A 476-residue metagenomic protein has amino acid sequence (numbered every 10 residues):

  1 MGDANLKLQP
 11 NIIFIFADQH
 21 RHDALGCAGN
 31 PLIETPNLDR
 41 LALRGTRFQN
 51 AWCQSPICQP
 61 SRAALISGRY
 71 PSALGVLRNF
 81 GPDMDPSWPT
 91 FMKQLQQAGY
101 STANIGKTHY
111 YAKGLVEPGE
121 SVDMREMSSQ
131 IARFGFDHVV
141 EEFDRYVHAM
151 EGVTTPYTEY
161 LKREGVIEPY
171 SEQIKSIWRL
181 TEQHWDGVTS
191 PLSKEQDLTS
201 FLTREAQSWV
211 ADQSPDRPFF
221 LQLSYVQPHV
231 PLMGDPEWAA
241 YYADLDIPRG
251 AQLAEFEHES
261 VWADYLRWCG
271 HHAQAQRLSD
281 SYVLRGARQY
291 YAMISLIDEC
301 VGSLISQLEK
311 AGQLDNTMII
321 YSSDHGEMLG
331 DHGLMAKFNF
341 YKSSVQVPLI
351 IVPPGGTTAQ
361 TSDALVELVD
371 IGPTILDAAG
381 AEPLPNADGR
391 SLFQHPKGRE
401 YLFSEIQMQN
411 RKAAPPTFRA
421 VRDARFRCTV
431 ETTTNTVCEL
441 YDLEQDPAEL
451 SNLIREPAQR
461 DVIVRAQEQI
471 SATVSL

Functional and structural regions predicted by a protein language model:
M1-T432, T436-C438, P447-E468: Formylglycine-dependent sulfatase
E444: Residues forming the ATP-binding cleft of Hanks-type serine/threonine protein kinase domains
A466, I470-L476: C-terminal helix-rich "cap/oligomerization" subdomain common to oxidoreductases
